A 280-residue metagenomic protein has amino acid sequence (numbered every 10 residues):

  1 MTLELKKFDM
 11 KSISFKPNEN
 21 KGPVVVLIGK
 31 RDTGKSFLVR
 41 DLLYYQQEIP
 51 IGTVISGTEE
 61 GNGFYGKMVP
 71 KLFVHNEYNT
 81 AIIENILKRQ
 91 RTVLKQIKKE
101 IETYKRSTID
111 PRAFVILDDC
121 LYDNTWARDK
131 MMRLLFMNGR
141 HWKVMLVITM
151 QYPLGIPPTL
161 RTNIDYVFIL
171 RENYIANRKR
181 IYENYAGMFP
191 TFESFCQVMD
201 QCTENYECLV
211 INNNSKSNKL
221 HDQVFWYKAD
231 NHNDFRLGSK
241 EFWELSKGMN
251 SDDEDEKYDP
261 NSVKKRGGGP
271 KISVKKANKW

Functional and structural regions predicted by a protein language model:
M1-V25, E204-W280: Conserved P-loop NTPase motor module
S12-S14, G22-P50, G57-G61, Y78-P190: Conserved P-loop NTPase motor cores
T53, F64-Y65: A domain-level signal for caspase-like cysteine endopeptidase catalytic cores and their zymogen-processing architecture
Y65-M68, L160, Q201: Short, conserved catalytic or adaptor-binding loops enriched in Gly and charged residues
Y65-T80: Active-site regions of enzymes building and remodeling cell-envelope glycoconjugates
R140-W142, Y152-P153, N184-F195, D234-S251: Hydrophobic transmembrane alpha-helix bundles
K179-S217: P-loop/Walker A phosphate-binding loop and immediately adjacent motor/lid segment at beta-alpha junctions
